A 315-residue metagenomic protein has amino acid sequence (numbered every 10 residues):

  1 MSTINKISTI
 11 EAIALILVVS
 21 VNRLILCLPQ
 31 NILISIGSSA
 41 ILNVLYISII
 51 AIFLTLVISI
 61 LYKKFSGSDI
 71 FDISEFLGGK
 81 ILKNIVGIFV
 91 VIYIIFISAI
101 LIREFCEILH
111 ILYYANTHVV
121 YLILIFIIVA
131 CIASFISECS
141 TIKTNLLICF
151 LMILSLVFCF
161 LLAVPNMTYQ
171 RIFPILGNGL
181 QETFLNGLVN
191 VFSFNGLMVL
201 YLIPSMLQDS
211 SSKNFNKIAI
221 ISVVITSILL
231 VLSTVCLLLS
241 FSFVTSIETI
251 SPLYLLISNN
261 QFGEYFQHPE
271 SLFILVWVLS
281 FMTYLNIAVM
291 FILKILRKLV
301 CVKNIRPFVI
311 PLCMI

Functional and structural regions predicted by a protein language model:
S8-C27, N43, I47, A51 (+6 more regions): Hydrophobic, membrane-embedded alpha-helices of multi-pass small-molecule transporters
I25-V119: Membrane helical hairpin/interfacial module
I34, E104-H110, I127-I148, M206-S211 (+1 more regions): Membrane-water interface regions at transmembrane-helix termini and the short interhelical loops of multi-pass membrane
D72-E75, I102-V120, Q208-K213, K217-L229 (+1 more regions): Helix-loop-helix connectors at the membrane interface of multi-pass transporters/channels
L77-F89, I148-A163, V223-V231, C313: Small-residue-rich segments of transmembrane alpha-helices in multi-pass membrane proteins, especially helix faces
V90-Y93, L229-F241, Q267-C313: Alpha-helical transmembrane segments of helical membrane proteins, especially in multi-pass transport, channel
I95-S98, I102, S134, L151-L176 (+2 more regions): Hydrophobic alpha-helical segments and their helix-loop junctions in multi-pass secondary transporters
S240-P269: Membrane-interface interhelical connector segments
